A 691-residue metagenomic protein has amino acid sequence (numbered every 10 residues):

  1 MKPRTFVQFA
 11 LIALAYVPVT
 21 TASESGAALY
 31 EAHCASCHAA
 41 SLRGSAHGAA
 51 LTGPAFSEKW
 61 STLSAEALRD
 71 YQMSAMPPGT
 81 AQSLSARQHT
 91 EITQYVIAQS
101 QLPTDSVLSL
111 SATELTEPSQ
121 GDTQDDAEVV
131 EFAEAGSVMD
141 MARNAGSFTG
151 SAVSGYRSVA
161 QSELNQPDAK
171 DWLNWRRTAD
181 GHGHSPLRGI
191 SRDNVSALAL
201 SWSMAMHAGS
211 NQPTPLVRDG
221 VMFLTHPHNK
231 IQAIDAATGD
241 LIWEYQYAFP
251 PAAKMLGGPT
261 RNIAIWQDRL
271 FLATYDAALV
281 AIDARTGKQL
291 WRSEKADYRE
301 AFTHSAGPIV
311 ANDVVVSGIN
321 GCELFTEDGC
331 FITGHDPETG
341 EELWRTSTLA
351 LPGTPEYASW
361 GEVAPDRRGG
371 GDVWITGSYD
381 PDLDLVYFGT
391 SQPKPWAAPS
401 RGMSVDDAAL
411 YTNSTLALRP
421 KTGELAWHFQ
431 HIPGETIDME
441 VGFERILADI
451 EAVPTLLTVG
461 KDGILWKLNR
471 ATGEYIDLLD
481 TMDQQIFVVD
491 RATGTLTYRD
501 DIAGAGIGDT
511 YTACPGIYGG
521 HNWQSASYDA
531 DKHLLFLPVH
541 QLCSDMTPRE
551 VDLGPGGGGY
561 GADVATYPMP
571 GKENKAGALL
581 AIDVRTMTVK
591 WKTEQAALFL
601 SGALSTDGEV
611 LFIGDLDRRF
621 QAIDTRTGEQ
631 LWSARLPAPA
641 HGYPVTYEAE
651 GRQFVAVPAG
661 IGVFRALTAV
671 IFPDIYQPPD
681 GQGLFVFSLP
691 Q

Functional and structural regions predicted by a protein language model:
L14-L29, T80: Electrostatic cytochrome c docking/interface patches
S23-R43, Q88, I92: Sequence/structural segment immediately N-terminal to covalent heme-attachment motifs in c-type and related
A27, S41-P77: Gly/Gly-Pro-rich "capping" loops immediately C-terminal to redox-active cysteine motifs in periplasmic/lumenal
E31, A81-A179: Flexible coil segments in periplasmic/lumen-exposed cytochrome c-class electron-transfer proteins
G136-L200, T348-P355, L496-I502, P568-M569 (+1 more regions): Blade/loop signatures of beta-propeller domains
W172-R176, A208-K230, K254-A278, T303-T326 (+6 more regions): Repeat-blade elements of multi-bladed beta-propeller folds
W202-L216, E244-A264, R292-G307, S347-T376 (+9 more regions): Extracytoplasmic beta-rich repeat domains
S317-C330, F388-A409, Q541-K572, G660-P678: Short, conserved, GDST-rich strand-edge loop motifs in beta-rich repeat architectures
